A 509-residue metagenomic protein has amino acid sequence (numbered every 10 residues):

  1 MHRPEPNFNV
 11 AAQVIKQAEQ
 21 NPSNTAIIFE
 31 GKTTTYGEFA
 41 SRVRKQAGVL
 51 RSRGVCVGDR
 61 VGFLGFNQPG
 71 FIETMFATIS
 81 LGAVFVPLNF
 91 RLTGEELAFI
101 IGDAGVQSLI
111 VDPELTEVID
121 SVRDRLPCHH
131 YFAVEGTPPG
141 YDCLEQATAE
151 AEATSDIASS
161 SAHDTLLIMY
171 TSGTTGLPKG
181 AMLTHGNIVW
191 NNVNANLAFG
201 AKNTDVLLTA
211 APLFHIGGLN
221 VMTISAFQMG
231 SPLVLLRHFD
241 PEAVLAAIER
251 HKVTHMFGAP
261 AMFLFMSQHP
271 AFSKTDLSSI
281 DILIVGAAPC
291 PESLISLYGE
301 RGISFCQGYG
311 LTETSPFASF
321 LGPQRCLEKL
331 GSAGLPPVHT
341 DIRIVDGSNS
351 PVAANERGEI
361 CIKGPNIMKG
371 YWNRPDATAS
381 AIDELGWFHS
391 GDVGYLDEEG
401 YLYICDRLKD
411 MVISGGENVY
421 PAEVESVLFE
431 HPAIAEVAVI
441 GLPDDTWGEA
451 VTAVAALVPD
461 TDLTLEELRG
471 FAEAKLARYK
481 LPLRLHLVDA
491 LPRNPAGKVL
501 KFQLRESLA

Functional and structural regions predicted by a protein language model:
H2-N7, I15, S23-Q68, I72-F76 (+1 more regions): Conserved AMP-binding/adenylate-forming core of the ANL superfamily
N7, S23, P138, E150-Y170 (+3 more regions): Conserved pre-ATP/AMP-binding loop-to-beta segment of ANL
G31, E114-A162, H269-P270: ANL superfamily adenylate-forming
T35-G37, L166-W190: Conserved AMP-binding A3 loop
L92, A98, L109-V111, M256 (+7 more regions): AMP-binding/adenylate-forming catalytic core of the ANL superfamily
V189-V206, F214-H255, H269: Conserved AMP-binding/adenylation subdomain of ANL enzymes
V253-G258, S267-E328, D341: Gly/Ser/Thr-rich phosphate-binding loop
L335-H339, S350-A381, E417-V419: Conserved ATP/PPi-binding loop(s) of AMP-dependent carboxylate-activating enzymes
